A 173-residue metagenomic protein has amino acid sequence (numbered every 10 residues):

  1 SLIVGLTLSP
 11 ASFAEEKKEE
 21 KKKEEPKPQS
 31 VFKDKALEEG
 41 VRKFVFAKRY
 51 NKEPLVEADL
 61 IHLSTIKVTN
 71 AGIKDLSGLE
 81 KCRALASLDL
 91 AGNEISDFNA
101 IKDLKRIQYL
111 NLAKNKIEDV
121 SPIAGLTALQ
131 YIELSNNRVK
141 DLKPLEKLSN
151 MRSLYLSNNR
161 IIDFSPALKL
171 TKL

Functional and structural regions predicted by a protein language model:
L2-D89, E94, N99-A100, K105-Y109 (+5 more regions): N-terminal capping/linker segments that flank leucine-rich repeat
N111, E133-N136, Y155-N158: Consensus positions within tandem repeat domains that build extended binding/scaffold surfaces
